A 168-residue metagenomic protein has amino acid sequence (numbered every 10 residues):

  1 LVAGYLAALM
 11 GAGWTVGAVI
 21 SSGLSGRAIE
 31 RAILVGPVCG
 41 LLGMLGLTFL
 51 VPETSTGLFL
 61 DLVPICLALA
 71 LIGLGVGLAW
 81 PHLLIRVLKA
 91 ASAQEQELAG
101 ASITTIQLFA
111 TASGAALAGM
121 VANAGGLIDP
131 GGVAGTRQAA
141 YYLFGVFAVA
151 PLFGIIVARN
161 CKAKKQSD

Functional and structural regions predicted by a protein language model:
L1-I128, V133-K165: 12-transmembrane solute porter fold
